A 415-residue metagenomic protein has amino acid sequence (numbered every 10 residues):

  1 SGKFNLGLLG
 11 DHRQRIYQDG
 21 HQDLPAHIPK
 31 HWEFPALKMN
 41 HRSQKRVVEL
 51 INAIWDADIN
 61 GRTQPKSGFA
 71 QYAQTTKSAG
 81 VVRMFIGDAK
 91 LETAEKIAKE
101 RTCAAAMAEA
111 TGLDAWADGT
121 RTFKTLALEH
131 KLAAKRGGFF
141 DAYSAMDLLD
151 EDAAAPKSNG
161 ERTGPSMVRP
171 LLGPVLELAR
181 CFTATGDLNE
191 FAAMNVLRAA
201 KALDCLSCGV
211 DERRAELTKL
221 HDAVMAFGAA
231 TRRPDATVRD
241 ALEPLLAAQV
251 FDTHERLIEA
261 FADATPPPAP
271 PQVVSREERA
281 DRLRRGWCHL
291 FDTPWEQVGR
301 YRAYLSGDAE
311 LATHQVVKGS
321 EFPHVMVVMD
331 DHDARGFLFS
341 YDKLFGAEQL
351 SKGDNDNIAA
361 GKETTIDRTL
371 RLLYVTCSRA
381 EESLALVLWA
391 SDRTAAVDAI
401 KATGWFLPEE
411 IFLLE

Functional and structural regions predicted by a protein language model:
S1-E415: The feature marks helicase ATPase cores and/or their adjacent C-terminal helical subdomains in SF1/SF2/AAA+ helicases
